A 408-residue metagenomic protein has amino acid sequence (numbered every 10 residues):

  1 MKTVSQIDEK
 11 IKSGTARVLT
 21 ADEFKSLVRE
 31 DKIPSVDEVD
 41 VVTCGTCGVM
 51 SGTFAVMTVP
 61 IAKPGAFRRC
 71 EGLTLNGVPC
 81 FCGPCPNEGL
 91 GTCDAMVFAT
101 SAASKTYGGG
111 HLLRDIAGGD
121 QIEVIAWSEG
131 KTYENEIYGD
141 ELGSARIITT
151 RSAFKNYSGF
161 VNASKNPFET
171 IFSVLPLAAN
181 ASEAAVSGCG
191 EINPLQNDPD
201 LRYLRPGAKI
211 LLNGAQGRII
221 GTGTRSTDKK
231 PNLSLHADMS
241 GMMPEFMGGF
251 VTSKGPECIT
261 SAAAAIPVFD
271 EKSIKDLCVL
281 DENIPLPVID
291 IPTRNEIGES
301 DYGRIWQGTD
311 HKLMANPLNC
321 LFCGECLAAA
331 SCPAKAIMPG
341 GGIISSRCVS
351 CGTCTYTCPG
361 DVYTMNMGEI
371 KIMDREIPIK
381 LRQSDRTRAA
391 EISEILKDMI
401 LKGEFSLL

Functional and structural regions predicted by a protein language model:
M1-P34, F269-K312, G360, T364-L408: Iron-sulfur (Fe-S) cluster-binding modules
R17-V18, V56-T58, S331: Structured core elements
E23-A62: Translation machinery proteins
G52-A153: A generic, well-ordered mixed alpha/beta core segment in the N-terminal half of proteins
T149, Y157-D301: Terminal interaction modules at protein C-ends
A315: Conduit-forming functional cores of very large proteins
L318-G324, R347-S350: Short Cys/His-rich zinc-binding micro-motifs
E325-I343, T353-I370: Iron-sulfur cluster-binding cysteine motifs and their immediate structural context in ferredoxin-like electron-transfer
